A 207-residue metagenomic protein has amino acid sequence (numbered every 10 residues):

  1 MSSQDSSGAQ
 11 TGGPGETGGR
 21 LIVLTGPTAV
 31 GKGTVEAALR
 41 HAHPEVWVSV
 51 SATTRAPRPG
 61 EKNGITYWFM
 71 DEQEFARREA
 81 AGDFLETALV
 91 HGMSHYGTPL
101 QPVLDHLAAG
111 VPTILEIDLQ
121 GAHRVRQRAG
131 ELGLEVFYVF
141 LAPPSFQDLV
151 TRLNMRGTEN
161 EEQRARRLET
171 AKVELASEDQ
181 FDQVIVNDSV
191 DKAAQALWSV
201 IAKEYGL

Functional and structural regions predicted by a protein language model:
S2-G13, T151, T158-E159, V173-L207: NTP-dependent small-molecule kinase module
L24: Hydrophobic anchor at the beta1->P-loop junction of P-loop NTPases
P27: P-loop (Walker A) phosphate-binding loop of NTP-binding proteins
V30: ATP-binding Walker
G33: Walker A/P-loop
H41-S49: Post-Walker A helix-loop "phosphate-sensing" segment adjacent to the P-loop in P-loop NTPases
T53-T113, L119-H123: ATP-dependent small-molecule kinase phosphotransfer cores that center on conserved nucleotide phosphate-binding segments
T113-L119, L132-M155: Conserved phosphate-donor/acceptor-positioning beta-strand/loop module used by diverse small-molecule
